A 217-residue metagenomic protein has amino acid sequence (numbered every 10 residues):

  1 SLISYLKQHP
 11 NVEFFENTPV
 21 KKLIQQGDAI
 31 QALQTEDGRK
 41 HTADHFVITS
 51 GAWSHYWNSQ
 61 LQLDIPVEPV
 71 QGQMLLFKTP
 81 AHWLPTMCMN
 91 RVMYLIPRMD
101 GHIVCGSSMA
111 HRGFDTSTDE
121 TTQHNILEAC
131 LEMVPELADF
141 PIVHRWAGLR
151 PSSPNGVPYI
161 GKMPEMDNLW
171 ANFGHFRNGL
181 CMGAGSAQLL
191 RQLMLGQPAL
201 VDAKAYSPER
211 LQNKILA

Functional and structural regions predicted by a protein language model:
S1-H45: Helical element adjacent to the flavin cofactor pocket in flavoenzyme catalytic cores
S1-P10, S108-R112, D167, F173-H175: Helix-loop-beta segment of a Rossmann-like dinucleotide-binding subdomain
Y5-Q8, Y56, Q60, L189 (+1 more regions): Active-site catalytic microenvironments for nucleophilic, acid-base chemistry
F15, V47, W170-N172: Hydrophobic/aromatic beta-strand patches that form the interior of the parallel beta-sheet core in alpha/beta enzyme
A32-Q34, V104, W170-A171: General beta-strand recognition
H41, H45-D167: Active-site substrate-recognition segment that forms the wall of the catalytic cavity or substrate channel
V134-A217: C-terminal catalytic lobe of FAD-dependent flavoproteins
